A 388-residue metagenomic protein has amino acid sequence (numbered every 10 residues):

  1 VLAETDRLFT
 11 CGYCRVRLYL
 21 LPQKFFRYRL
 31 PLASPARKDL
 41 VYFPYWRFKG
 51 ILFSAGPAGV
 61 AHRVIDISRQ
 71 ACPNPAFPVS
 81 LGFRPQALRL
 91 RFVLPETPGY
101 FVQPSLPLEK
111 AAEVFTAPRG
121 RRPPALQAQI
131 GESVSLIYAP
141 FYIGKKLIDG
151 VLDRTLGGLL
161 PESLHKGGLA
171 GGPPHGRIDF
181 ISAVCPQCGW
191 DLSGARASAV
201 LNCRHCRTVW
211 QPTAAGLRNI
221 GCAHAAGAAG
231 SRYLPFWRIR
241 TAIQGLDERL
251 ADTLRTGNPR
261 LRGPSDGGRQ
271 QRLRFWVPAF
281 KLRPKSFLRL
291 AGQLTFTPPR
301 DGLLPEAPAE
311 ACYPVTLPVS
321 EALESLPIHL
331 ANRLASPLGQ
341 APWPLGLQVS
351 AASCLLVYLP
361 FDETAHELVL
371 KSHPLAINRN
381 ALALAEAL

Functional and structural regions predicted by a protein language model:
V1-L388: Long C-terminal interaction/binding lobes of large macromolecular proteins
